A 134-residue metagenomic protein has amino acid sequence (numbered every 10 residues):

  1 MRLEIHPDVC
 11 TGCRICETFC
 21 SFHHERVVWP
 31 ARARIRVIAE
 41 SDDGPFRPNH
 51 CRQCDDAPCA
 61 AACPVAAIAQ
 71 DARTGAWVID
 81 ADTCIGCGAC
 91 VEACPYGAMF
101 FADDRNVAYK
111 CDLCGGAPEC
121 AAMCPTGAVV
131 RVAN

Functional and structural regions predicted by a protein language model:
M1-D8, V130-N134: Iron-sulfur (Fe-S) cluster-binding modules
M1-L3, R47, G75, V107: Short amphipathic alpha-helical segments
P7, A39, C63: Pocket-edge structural micro-motifs
D8-I15: N-terminal amphipathic/basic helix or basic patch
C10, Q53-C54, C84, C111-G115: Short Cys/His-rich zinc-binding micro-motifs
I15-R36, P58-W77, D82, A89-N106 (+1 more regions): Iron-sulfur cluster-binding cysteine motifs and their immediate structural context in ferredoxin-like electron-transfer
A33-C51: Sequence context of c-type cytochrome heme-c attachment sites
